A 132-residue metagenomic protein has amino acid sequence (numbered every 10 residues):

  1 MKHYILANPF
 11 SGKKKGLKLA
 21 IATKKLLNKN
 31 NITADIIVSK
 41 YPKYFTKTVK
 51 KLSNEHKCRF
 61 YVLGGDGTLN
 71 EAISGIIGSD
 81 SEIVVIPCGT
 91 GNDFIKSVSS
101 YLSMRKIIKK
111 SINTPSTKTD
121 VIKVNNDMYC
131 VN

Functional and structural regions predicted by a protein language model:
M1-F60, N70, S74, K106-K109: ATP/NTP phosphate-donor binding region
Y4-L6, N30, D80-N132: Catalytic core of DAGKc-family lipid kinases
D66: Polar, low-complexity loop segments and adjacent catalytic/binding residues used for recognizing and processing sugar
I76-G78: Short, surface-exposed basic-aromatic patches at helix termini and helix-loop junctions that form
